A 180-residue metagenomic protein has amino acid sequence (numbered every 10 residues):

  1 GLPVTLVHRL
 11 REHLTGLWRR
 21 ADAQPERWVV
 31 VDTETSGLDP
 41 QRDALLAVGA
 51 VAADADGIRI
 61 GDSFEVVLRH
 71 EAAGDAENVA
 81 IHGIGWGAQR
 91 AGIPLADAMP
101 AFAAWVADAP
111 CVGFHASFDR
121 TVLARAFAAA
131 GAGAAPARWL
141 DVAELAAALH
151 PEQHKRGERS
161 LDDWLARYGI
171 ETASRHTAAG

Functional and structural regions predicted by a protein language model:
G1-V4: Short, Lys/Arg-enriched N-terminal segments with co-localized hydrophobic residues within the first ~10-30 amino acids
V7-V31, T35-A124, A128-A129, A134-P136 (+1 more regions): Conserved non-catalytic scaffold segment of RNase H-like nuclease domains
L140-R156: Short alpha-helix plus adjacent loop in nuclease-associated cores
G180: Acidic, divalent-metal-coordinating active-site segment for phosphoryl/phosphodiester hydrolysis, typified by short
